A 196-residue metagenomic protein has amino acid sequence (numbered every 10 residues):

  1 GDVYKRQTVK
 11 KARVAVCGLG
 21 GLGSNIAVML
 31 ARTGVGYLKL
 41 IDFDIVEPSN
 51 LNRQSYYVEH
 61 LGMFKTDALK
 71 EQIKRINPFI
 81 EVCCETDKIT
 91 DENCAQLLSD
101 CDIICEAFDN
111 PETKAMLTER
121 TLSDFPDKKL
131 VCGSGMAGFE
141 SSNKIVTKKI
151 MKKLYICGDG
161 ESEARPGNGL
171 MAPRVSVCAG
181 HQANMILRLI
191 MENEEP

Functional and structural regions predicted by a protein language model:
G1-Y4: Short, small-residue-biased leader/transition segments that mark boundaries at the very start of proteins
V16-G18, I41: Conserved N-terminal Rossmann-fold NAD(P)-binding element of oxidoreductases
L22: Hydrophobic/small residue at the entry helix of a nucleotide-binding pocket
R32-Y37: Conserved S-adenosyl-L-methionine
D42-I76: Glycine-rich phosphate-binding loop and adjoining beta1-alpha1-beta2 segment of Rossmann-like nucleotide-binding folds
T66-C101, F108-P111: A structured beta-alpha segment of the ubiquitous adenosine-cofactor-binding alpha/beta core
L97-I103, A107-P196: Glycine-rich phosphate/adenylate-binding loop
